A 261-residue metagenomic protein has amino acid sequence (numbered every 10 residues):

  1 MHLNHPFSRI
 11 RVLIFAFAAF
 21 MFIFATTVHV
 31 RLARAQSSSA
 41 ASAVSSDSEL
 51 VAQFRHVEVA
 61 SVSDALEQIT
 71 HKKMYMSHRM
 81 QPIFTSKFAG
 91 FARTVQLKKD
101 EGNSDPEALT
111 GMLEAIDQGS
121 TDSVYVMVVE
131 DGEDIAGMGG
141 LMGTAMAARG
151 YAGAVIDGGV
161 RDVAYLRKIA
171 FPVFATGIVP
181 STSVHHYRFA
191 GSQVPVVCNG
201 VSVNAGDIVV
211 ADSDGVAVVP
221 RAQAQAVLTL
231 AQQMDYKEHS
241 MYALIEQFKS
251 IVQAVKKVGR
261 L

Functional and structural regions predicted by a protein language model:
H2-F17: Bacterial N-terminal signal peptides that target proteins for export
H5-F7, T27-V30, M146: General helical secondary-structure elements
P6, A35-A40: Intrinsically disordered, low-complexity segments
L13-T27: Bacterial N-terminal signal peptides
A25-S37: Signal peptide processing junction and immediate N-terminal pro/mature segment of secreted/exported proteins
S38-A205, V219-L261: Feature captures the catalytic cores and cofactor-binding loops of soluble hydro-lyases/lyases that act on carboxylate
V209: C-terminal binding/interaction regions
D214-A217: Channel- or pocket-lining gating/hinge segments that regulate access to a cavity or pore
